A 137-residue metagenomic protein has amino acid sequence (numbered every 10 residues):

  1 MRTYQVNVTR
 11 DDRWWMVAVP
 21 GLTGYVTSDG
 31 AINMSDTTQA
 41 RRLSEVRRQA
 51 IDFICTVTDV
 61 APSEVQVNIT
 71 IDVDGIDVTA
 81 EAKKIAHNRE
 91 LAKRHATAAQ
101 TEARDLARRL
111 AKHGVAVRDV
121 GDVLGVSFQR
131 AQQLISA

Functional and structural regions predicted by a protein language model:
M1-Q66: DNA-contacting interfaces and partner/effector-binding or oligomerization modules in DNA-centric proteins
V6, A107-A116: Short basic helix-loop element that most often maps to the first helix and adjoining turn of HTH DNA-binding modules
S35-D36, A96, R109: Generic anion/oxyanion-binding catalytic loop in active/binding sites
P62-E81: Short, mixed-charge low-complexity intrinsically disordered segments
T79-D105: Short, Lys/Arg-enriched anionic-surface-contact patches
A111, L124, I135-S136: DNA major-groove recognition helix of helix-turn-helix
A116-L124, A131: Short alpha-helical "recognition helix" segments of helix-turn-helix
Q129-A137: Major-groove recognition helix of helix-turn-helix-like DNA-binding domains
